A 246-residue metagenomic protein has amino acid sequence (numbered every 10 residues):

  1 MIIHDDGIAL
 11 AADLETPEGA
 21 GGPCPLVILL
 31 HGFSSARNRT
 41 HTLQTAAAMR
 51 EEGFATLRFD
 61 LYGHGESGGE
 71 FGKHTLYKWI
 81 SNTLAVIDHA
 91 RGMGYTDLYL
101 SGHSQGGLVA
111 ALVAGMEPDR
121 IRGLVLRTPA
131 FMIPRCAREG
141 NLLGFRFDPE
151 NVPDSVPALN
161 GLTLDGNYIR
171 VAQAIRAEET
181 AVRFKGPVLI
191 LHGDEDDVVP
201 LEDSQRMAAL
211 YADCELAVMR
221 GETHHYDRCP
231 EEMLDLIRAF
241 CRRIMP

Functional and structural regions predicted by a protein language model:
M1-A20: N-terminal cap/lid segment of alpha/beta-hydrolase-fold proteins
L10, R120-R206, L210-V218, T223-M245: The alpha/beta-hydrolase serine catalytic core
P23-G32: Short beta-strand element of the alpha/beta-hydrolase
S34-A46, L61: The serine-hydrolase catalytic nucleophile loop
A46-G68: Conserved alpha/beta-hydrolase
G65-Y95: Catalytic nucleophile-loop/oxyanion-hole region of alpha/beta-hydrolase and closely related hydrolase-like folds
L100-G102, R127: Short beta-strand immediately N-terminal to the catalytic nucleophile in serine-hydrolase-like folds
G102-G106, A110: Gly/Ala-rich beta-loop-alpha elbow adjacent to hydrolase catalytic centers
